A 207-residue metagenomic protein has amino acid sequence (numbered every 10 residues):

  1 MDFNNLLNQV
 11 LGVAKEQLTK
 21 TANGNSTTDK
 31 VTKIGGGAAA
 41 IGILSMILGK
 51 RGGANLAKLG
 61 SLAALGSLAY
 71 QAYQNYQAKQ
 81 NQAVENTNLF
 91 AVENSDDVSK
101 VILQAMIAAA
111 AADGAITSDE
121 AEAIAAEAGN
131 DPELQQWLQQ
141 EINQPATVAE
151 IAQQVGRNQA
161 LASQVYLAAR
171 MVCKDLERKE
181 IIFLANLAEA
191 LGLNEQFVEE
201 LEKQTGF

Functional and structural regions predicted by a protein language model:
D2-A105, D119-F207: Small-residue-enriched hydrophobic alpha-helices in membranes
I107-A109: Primarily EF-hand calcium-binding motifs
